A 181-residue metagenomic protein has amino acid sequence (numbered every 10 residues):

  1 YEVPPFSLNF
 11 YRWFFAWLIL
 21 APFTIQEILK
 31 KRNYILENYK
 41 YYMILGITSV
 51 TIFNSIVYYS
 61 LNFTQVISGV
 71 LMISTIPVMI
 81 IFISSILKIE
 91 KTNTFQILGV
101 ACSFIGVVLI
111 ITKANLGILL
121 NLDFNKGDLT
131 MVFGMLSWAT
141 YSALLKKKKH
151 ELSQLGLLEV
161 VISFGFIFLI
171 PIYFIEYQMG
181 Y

Functional and structural regions predicted by a protein language model:
Y1-P4, N62, I111-F124, F174-Y181: Membrane-interface helix termini and inter-helical loops of multi-pass transporters
F6-P22, I44, G99-I105, K126-F133 (+1 more regions): Hydrophobic alpha-helical transmembrane segments of multi-pass integral membrane proteins, especially transporters
S7-L18, N54-T94: Specific alpha-helical transmembrane segments that line the substrate/conduction pathway and gating interfaces
A21-S68, M72-I73, L109: Specific transmembrane alpha-helical segments of multi-pass solute transporters/efflux pumps, especially DMT/EamA
I28-E37, S85-F95, A143-G156: Membrane-interface helix-boundary motifs at transmembrane edges
N33, S60, T92, I118-L122 (+2 more regions): A cytosolic-side transmembrane-helix exit/cap motif
N33-E37, V70-I73, I86-L109, F124-N125: Loop-to-transmembrane alpha-helix entry segments
G46-T51, S55, P77-F82, V108 (+2 more regions): Hydrophobic/small/kink-forming positions within alpha-helical transmembrane segments of polytopic membrane proteins
